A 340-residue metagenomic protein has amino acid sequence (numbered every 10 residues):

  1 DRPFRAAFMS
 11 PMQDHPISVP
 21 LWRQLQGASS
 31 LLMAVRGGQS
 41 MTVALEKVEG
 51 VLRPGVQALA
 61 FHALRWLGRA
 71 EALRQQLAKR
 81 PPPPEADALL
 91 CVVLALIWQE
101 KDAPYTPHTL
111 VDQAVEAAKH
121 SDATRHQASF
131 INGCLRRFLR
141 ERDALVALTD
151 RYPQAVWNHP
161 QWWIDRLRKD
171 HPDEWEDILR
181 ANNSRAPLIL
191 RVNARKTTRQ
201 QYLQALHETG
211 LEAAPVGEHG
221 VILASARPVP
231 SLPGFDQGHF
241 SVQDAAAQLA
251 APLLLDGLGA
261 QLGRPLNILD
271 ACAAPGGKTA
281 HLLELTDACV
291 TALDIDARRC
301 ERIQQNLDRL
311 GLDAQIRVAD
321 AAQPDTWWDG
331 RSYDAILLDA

Functional and structural regions predicted by a protein language model:
R2-A340: S-adenosylmethionine
